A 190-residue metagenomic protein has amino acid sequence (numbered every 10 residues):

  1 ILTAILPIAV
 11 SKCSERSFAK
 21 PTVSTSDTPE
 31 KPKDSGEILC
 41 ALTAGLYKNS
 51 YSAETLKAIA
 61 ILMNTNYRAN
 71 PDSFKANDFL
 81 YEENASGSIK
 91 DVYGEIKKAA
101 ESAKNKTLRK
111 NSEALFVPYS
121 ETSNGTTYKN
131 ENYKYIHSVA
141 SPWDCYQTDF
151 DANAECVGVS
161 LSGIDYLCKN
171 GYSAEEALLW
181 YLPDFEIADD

Functional and structural regions predicted by a protein language model:
I1-D190: Conserved, single-site charged/polar hotspot
